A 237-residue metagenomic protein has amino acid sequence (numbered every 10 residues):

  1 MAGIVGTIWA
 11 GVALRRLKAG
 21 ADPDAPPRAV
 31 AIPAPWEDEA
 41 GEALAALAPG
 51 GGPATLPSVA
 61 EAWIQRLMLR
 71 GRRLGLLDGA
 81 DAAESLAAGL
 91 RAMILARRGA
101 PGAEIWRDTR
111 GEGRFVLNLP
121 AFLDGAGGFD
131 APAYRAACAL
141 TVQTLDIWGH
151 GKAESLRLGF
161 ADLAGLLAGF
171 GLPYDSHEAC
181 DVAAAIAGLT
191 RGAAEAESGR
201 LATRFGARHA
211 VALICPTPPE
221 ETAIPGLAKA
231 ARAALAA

Functional and structural regions predicted by a protein language model:
M1-A237: Extended catalytic cores of very large enzyme megasubunits
